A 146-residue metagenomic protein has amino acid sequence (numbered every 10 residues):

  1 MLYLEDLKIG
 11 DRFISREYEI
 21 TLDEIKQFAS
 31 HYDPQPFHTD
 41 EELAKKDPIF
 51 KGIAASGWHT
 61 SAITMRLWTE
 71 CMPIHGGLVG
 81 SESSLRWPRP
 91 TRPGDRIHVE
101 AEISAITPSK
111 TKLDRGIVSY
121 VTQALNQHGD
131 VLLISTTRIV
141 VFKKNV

Functional and structural regions predicted by a protein language model:
M1-E82, K144-V146: Hot-dog-fold acyl-thioester-processing enzymes
L2-I9, T91-V146: HotDog/MaoC-like acyl-thioester-processing domains
E17, T64, W87, A101-I103: Conserved hydrophobic positions within beta-strands
F28, Y32-H38, K45, F50-I53 (+5 more regions): Short alpha-helical interface elements
P73-D95, V99: Mid-chain, well-packed structural core segment of small domains
